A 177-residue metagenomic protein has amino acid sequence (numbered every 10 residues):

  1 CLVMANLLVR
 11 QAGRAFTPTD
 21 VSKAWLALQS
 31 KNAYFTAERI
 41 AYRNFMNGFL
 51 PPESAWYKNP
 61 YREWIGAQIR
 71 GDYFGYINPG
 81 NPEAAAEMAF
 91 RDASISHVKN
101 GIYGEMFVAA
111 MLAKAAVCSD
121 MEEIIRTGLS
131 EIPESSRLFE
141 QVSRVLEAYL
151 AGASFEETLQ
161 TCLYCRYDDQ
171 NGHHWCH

Functional and structural regions predicted by a protein language model:
C1-H177: Structured, active/binding-site neighborhoods that engage oxygen-rich ligands
